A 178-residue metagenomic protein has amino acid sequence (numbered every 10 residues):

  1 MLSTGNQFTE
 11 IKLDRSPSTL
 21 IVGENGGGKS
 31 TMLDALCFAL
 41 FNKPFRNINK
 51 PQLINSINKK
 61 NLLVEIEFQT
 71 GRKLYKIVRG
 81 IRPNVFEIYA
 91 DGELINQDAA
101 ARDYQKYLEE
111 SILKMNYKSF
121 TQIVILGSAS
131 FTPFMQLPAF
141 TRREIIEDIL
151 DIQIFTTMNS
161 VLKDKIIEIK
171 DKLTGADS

Functional and structural regions predicted by a protein language model:
M1-A99: Extreme N-terminal "head/tail" segments of very large remodeling/mechanoenzyme assemblies
L2-S3, D14, N42, I54-N55 (+3 more regions): Generic, ordered loop/turn and secondary-structure boundary motif
G5, R15, N47-I48, F120 (+2 more regions): A generic, residue-level signal for flexible/boundary positions that often mark functional hotspots
L20, E93-L94, Q122-S178: Extended, Lys/Glu-rich alpha-helical coiled-coil stalks
N25, L36, L40-P44, R72 (+6 more regions): Conserved NTP-handling cores and scaffolds of large molecular machines
M32-A35, D103, Y107, T141-D148: Alpha-helical scaffold elements adjacent to nucleotide-binding pockets in ATP/GTP-utilizing enzyme cores
I66-T70, R102-S130: Flexible, charged interface-and-hinge segments in very large macromolecular machines that mediate substrate binding
